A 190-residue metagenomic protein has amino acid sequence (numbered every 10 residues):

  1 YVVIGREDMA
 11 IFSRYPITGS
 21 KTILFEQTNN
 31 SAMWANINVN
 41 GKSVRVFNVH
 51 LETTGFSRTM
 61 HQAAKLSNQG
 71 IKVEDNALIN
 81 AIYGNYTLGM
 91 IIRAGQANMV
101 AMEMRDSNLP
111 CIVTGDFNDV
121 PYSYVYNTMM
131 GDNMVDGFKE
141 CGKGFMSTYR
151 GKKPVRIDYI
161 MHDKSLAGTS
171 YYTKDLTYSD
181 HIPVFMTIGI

Functional and structural regions predicted by a protein language model:
Y1-K65, Y172-D175: Structured beta-strand-rich core segments of catalytic domains in phosphoester-bond hydrolases
G5, Q69-E74, A97-N98: Short hydrophobic/aromatic-rich motifs at helix boundaries and adjacent loops
T22, G84-M90, I112-G115: Second-shell loop/turn segments in exported
G41-K42, E52-T54, D75-Y83, G142-S147 (+2 more regions): Short C-terminal domain-edge/linker segments immediately following a structured domain
L51, D116-F117: Active-site metal-binding loops of divalent metal-dependent hydrolases
H61-N85: A solvent-exposed, charged loop/short amphipathic helix patch at secondary-structure junctions
I82-S107: Alpha-helix-centered segments that form part of catalytic cores
M99-C111, F117-I190: Metal-dependent phosphoester-hydrolase catalytic domains
